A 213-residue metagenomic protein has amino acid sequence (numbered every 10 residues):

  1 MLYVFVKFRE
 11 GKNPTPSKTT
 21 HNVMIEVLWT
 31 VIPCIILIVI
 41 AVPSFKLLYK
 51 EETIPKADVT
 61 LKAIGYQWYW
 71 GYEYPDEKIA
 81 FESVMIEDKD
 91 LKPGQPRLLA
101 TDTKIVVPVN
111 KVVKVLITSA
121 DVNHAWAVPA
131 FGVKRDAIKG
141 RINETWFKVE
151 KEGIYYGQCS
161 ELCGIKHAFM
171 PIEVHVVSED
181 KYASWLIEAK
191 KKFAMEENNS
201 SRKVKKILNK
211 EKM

Functional and structural regions predicted by a protein language model:
L2-M213: Non-transmembrane, membrane-proximal soluble domains of secreted or membrane proteins
